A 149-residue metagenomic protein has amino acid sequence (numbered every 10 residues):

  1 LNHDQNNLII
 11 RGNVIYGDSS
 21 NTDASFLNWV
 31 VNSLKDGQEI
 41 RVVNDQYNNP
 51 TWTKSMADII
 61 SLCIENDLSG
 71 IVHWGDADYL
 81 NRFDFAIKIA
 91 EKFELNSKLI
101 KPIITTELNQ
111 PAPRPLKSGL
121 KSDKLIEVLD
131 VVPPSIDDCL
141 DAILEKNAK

Functional and structural regions predicted by a protein language model:
L1, V31-N32, S61, I126 (+1 more regions): Solvent-exposed, non-membrane alpha-helical residues enriched in polar/charged side chains
L1-N48, S55: NAD(P)-dependent short-chain dehydrogenase/reductase
L8, I40, N49, D78 (+2 more regions): Residues that recognize and position ribonucleotide moieties
L8-I10, V72, K101, P134: Hydrophobic/aromatic beta-strand patches that form the interior of the parallel beta-sheet core in alpha/beta enzyme
G17, V42-Y47, V72-L80, V128: Glycine-rich Rossmann NAD(P)(H)-binding loop
K54-L62, D137, D141: Amphipathic alpha-helical segments that line or abut small-molecule/effector binding pockets and mediate allosteric
I59, N66-P111, L116-K117: Mid/C-terminal beta-alpha module of Rossmann-like enzyme folds, strongest in SDR-family dehydrogenases/epimerases
N81-I87, I104-I143, N147-A148: Conserved C-terminal active-site "lid" loop/helix of NAD(P)H-dependent oxidoreductases that clamps the redox cofactor
